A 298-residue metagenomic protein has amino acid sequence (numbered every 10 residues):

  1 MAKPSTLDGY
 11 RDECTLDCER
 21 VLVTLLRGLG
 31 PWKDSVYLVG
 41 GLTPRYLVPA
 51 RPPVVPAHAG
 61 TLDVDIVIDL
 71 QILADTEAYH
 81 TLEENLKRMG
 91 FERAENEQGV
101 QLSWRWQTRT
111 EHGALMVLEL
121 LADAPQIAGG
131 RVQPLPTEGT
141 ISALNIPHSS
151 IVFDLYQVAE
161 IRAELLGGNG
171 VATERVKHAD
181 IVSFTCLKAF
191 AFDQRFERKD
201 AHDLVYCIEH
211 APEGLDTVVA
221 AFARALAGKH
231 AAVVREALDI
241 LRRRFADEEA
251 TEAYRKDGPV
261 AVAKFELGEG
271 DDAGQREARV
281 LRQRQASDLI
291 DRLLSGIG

Functional and structural regions predicted by a protein language model:
M1-G298: Compositionally biased terminal segments of proteins
